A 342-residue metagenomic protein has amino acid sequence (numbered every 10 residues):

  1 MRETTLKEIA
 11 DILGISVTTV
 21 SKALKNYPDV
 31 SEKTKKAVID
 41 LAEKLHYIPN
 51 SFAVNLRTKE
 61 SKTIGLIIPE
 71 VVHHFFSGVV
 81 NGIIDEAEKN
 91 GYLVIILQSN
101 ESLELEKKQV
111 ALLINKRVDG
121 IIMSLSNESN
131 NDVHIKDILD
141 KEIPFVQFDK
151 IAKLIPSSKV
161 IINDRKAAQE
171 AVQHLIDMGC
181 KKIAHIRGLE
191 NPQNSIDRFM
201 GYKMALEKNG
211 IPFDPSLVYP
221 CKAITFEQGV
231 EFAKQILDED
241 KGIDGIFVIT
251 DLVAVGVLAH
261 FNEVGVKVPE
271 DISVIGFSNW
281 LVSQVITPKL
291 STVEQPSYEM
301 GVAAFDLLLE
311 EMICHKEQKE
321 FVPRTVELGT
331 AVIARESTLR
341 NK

Functional and structural regions predicted by a protein language model:
M1, T5, K59-Q173, D177 (+1 more regions): Alpha-helical recognition/docking segments in bacterial nutrient-uptake and carbohydrate-utilization systems
M1-K62, F75, L339: N-terminal helix-turn-helix DNA-binding module of bacterial transcription factors
P69-G78, I96-L105, K150, V160-E170 (+5 more regions): Hinge/beta->alpha junction and helix N-cap segments in small-molecule ligand-binding domains
K89-N90, K141, L206-F213, E239-G242 (+1 more regions): Short helix-capping segments at alpha-helix termini
V118-L125, A184-I186, Y219, D240-T250 (+1 more regions): Periplasmic-binding protein-like
K182, F213-L217, V268-S273: Short acidic capping loops at alpha-helix termini that bridge into adjacent secondary structure
K234-Q235, E239-K342: Flexible loop/turn connectors
